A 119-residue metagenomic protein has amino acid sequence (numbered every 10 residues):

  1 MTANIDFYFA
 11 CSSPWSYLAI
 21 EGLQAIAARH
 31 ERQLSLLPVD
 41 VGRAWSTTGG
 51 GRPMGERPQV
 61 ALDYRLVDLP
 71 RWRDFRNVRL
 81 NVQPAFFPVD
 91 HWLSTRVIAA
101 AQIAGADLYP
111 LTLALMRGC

Functional and structural regions predicted by a protein language model:
M1-L23: Local sequence-structure signature of Cys/Sec-based thiol-disulfide redox active-site neighborhoods
A19-C119: Structural alpha/beta surface segment adjacent to cysteine/selenocysteine redox centers across thiol/disulfide enzymes
